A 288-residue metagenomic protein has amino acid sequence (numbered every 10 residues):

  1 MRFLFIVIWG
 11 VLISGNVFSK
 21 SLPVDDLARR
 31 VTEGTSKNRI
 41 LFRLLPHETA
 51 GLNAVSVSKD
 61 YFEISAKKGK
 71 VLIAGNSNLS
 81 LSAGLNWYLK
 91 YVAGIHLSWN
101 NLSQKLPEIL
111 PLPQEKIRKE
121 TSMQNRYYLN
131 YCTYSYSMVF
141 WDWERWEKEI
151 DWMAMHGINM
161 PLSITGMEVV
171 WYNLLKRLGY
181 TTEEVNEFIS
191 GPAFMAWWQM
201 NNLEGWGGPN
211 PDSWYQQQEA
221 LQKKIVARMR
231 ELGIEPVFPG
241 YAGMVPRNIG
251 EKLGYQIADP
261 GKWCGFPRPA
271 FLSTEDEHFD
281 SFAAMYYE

Functional and structural regions predicted by a protein language model:
F3-I13: Sec-dependent N-terminal signal peptides
I13, L52-N53, V57: Compositionally biased non-globular segments, especially hydrophobic aliphatic-rich helices of signal peptides
V17-S21: Boundary at the C-terminal end of the N-terminal hydrophobic targeting segment
V24-K37, L41: Mature N-terminal segment immediately following signal peptide/propeptide cleavage in secreted/periplasmic
T32, L45-E48, S56-S58, S65-L79 (+4 more regions): Aromatic-lined carbohydrate-binding surfaces of glycoside hydrolases
S80-G94: Short, hydrophobic/amphipathic alpha-helical patches that form generic packing surfaces within helical domains
H96-N101: Glycine/proline-rich low-complexity spacer/linker segments in large multi-domain proteins
L106-L110: Compact, glycine/acidic-enriched structural inserts
